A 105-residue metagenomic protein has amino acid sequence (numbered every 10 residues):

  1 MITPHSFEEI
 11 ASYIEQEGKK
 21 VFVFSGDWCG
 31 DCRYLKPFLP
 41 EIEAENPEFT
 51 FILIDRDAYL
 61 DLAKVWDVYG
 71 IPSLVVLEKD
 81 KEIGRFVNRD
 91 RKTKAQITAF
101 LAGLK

Functional and structural regions predicted by a protein language model:
M1-K20, Q96, F100-K105: N-terminal leader/targeting and pre-domain segments
I2, I52, I83-F86: Structural signal for short hydrophobic segments within the conserved structured cores of catalytic domains across
P4-H5, F24, E43, P47-D61: Thiol-based oxidoreductase modules, predominantly thioredoxin-like and allied folds used for disulfide exchange
E9-E41: Local sequence-structure signature of Cys/Sec-based thiol-disulfide redox active-site neighborhoods
I10-A11, L60-A63: Short hydrophobic/charged patches on amphipathic alpha-helices used for structural packing and interfaces
G30, A58, K92: Short alpha-helical
W66-V75: Structural micro-motif
E78-K105: Non-catalytic, surface beta->alpha helical segment in thiol-disulfide oxidoreductase systems
